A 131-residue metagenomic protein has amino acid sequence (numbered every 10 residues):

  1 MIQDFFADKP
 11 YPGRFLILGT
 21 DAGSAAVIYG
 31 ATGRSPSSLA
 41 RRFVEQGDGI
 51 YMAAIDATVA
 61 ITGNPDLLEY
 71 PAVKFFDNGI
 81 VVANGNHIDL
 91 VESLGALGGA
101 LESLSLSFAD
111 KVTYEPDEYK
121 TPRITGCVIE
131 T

Functional and structural regions predicted by a protein language model:
M1-T131: Conserved short alpha-helical segments that host acidic/polar catalytic motifs at enzyme active sites
